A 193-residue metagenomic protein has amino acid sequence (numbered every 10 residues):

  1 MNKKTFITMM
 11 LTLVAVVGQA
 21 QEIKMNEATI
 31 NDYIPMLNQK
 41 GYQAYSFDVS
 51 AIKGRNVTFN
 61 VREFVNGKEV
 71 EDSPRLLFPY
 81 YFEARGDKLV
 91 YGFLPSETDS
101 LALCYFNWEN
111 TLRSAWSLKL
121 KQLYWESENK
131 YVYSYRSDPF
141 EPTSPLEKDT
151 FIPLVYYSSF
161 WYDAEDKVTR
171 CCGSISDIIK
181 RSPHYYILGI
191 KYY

Functional and structural regions predicted by a protein language model:
M1-M25: Bacterial Sec-dependent N-terminal signal peptides
F6-L11, N31-Y33, S174-S176: Residue-level detector of functional hotspots within protein domains
Q19-G41: Sec-dependent signal peptide cleavage junction
N38-G41, A51-K53, E83-R85, K180-S182: Solvent-exposed loop and beta-edge segments used for protein-protein assembly and interaction
Y45, F59, Y186-L188: Hydrophobic residues positioned within well-ordered beta-strands of beta-sheet architectures
S46-S50: Short edge beta-strand/loop segments characteristic of extracellular beta-sandwich folds
K53-S127: Structured domain cores in non-transmembrane regions
L103-Y193: Extracytoplasmic electrostatic interaction patches
